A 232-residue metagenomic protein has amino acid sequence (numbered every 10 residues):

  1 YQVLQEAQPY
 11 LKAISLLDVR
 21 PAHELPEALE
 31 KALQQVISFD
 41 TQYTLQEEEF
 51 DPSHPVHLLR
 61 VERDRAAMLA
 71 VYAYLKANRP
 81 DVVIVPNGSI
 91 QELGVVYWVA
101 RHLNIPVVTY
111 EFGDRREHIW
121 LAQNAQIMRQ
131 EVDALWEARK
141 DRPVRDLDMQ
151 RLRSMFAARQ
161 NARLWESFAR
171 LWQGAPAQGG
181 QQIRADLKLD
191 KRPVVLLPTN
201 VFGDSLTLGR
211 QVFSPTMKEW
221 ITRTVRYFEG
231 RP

Functional and structural regions predicted by a protein language model:
Y1-I14, L103-V107, I221, V225-P232: Structural alpha-beta junctions
Y1-R65, F112-P176: Conserved N-terminal ligand/cofactor-binding loop architecture of enzyme catalytic domains
F50-P52, A73-A77, D204, P232: A short alpha-helix capping/helix-coil boundary motif
H57-V61, V82-I90, R210-S214: Short, charged/polar micro-motifs that form catalytic or ligand-binding hotspots
R63-Y74, A175, G179, W220: Alpha-helical packing segments of well-folded alpha/beta enzyme cores
A66-A122: Conserved nucleotide-sugar donor-interacting segment of glycosyltransferase catalytic cores, predominantly GT-B
H102-I105, Q126-R129, S214-E219: Short, low-complexity, polar/charged sequence segments that are solvent-exposed and flexible
N161-P232: Conserved catalytic-core segment of nucleotide-activated headgroup transferases in glycan assembly
